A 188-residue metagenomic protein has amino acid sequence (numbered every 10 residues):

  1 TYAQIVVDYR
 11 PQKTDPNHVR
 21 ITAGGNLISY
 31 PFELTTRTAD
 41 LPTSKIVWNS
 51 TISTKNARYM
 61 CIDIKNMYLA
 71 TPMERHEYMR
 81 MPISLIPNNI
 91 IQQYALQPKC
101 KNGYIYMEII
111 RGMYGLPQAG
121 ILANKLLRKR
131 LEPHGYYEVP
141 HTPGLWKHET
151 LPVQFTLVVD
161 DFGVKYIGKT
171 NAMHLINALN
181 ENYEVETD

Functional and structural regions predicted by a protein language model:
T1-D188: Long, low-complexity, charge-biased intrinsically disordered regions
